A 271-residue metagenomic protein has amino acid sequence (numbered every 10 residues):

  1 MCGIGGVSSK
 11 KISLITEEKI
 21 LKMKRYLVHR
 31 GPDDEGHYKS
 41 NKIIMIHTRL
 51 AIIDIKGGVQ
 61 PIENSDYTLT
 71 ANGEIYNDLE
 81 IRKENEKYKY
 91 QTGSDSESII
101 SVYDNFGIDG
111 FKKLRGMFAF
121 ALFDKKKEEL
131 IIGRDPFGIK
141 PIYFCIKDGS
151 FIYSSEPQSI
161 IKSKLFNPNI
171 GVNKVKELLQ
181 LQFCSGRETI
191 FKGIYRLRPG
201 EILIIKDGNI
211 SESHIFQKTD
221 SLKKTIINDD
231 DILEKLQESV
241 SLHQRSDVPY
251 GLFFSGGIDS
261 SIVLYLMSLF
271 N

Functional and structural regions predicted by a protein language model:
M1-N271: Cysteine-centered catalytic environments shared across enzyme families
